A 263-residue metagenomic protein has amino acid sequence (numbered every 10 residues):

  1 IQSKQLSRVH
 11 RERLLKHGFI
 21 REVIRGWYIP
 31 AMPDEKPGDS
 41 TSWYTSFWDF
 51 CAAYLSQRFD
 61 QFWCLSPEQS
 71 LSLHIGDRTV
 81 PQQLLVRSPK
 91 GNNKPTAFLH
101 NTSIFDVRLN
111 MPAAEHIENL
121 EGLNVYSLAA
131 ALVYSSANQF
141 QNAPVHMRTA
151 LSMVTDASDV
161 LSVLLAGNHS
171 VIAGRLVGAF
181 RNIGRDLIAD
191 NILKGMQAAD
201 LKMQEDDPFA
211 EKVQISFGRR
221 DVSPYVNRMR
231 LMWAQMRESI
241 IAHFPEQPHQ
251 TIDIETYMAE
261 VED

Functional and structural regions predicted by a protein language model:
I1-F62, H100-N101, D156-G178, Y225-N227: Short beta-edge/loop segments at beta->alpha junctions of small alpha/beta modules that act as binding/recognition
I24-R25, Q57-K94: Short helix-loop-helix/strand-helix junction enriched in hydrophobic and basic residues
E35-K36, N92-A97, A143: Short, surface-exposed beta-strand/loop "edge" segments at domain boundaries and coil↔beta transitions
G38, V261-D263: A broadly structural signal marking compact, well-ordered functional cores that mediate small-ligand/cofactor/substrate
W48-A53, P67-L71, P89-G91, L109-E118: Short acidic (Asp/Glu) patches
R78, L99-T102, M111: Surface-facing alpha-helical segments and adjacent helix-coil boundary elements at the starts of domains
T96-T102, H116-I117, E121: A solvent-exposed acidic/polar surface segment
M111-V261: Hydrophobic alpha-helical interaction segments
